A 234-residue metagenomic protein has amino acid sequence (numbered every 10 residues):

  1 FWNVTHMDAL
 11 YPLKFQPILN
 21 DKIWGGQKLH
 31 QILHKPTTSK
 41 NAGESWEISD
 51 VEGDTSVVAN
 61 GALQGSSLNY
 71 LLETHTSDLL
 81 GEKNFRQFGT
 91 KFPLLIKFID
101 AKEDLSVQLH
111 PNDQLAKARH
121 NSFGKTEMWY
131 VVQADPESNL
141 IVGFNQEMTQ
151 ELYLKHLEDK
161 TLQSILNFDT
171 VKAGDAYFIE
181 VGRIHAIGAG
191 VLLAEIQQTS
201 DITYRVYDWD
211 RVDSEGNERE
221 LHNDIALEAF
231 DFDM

Functional and structural regions predicted by a protein language model:
W2-M148, D208-M234: Transition-metal
I23-G25, L95, L166-D175, R183: Gly/lys/ser-thr-rich phosphate-binding loops in alpha/beta enzymes that coordinate phosphoanhydride or phosphate groups
V107-H110, V171-A189, Q198: Conserved metal-binding segment of the jelly-roll/cupin
L115-A116, E137-V142, M148-Y153, I179-E180 (+2 more regions): Short, well-ordered, mixed-charge alpha-helical segments that flank or form enzyme active sites
E127-W129, A186-D210: A short hydrophobic beta-strand segment most commonly corresponding to one strand of the jelly-roll/cupin
M148-F178: Active-site glycine-rich loop that binds ribose-phosphate moieties when present
L157, T161, V181, V191 (+1 more regions): Short, well-ordered alpha-helical segments in soluble proteins
